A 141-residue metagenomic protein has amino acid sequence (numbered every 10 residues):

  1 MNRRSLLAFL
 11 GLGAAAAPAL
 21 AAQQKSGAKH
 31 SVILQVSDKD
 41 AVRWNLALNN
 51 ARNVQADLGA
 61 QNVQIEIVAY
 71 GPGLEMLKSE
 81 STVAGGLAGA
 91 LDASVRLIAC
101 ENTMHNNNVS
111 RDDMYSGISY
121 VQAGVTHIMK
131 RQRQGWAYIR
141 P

Functional and structural regions predicted by a protein language model:
R4-A22: N-terminal export signals
Q24-I67, E75-L77: N-terminal secretory signal peptides
I65-Y70, I98-E101: Short internal beta-strands
G71-E75, S81-A84: Secondary-structure end/capping motifs
E80-P141: A cross-taxonomic marker for long C-terminal extensions/tails that follow the last structured domain
